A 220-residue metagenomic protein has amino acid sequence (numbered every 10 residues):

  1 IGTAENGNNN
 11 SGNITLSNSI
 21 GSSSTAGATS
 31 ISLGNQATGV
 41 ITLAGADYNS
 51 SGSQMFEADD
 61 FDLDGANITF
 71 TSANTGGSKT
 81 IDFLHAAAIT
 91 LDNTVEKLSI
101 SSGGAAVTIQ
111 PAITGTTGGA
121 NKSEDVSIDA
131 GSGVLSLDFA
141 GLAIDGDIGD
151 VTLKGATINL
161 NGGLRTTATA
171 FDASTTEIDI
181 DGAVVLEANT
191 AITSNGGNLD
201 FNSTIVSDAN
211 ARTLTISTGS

Functional and structural regions predicted by a protein language model:
I1-S220: Extracellular lectin-like interaction modules
